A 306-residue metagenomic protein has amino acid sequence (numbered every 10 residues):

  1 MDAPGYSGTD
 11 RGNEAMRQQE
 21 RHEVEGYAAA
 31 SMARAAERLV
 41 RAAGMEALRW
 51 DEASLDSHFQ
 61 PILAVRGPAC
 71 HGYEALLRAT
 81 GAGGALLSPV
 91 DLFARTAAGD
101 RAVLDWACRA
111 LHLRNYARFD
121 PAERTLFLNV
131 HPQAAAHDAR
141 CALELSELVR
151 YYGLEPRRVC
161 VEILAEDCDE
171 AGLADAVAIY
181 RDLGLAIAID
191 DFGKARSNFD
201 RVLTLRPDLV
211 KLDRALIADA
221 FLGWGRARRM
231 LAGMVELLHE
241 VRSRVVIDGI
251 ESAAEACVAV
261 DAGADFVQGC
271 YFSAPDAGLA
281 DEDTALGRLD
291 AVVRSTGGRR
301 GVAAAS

Functional and structural regions predicted by a protein language model:
M1-R49, S54, A69, A165-D167 (+2 more regions): EAL-family c-di-GMP phosphodiesterase catalytic domain
S54-D56, G72, T125-N129, R158-E162 (+4 more regions): Structural preference for beta-strand elements that scaffold enzyme active sites
H58-L92: A short, well-structured catalytic beta-strand-centered motif of the EAL phosphodiesterase domain for c-di-GMP
A102-G172: Catalytic core of bacterial c-di-GMP phosphodiesterases, primarily the EAL and HD-GYP domains, capturing alpha-helical
H112, L145, A176, M234 (+1 more regions): Aromatic/hydrophobic pocket-lining residues that form π-stacking "cages" and hydrophobic walls in ligand
A136-R150, D169-A178, R196-L209, A259: Distinct, well-ordered alpha-helical segments
V149, A174-G184, A232-H239, V260: Surface-exposed amphipathic alpha-helices with a cationic face
